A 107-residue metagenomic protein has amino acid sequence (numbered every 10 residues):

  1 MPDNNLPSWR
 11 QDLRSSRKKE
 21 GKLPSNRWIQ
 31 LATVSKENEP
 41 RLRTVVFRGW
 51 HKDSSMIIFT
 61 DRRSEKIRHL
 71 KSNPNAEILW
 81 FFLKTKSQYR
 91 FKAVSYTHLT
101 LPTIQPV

Functional and structural regions predicted by a protein language model:
P2-D53, H69: An N-terminal domain-cap segment
R48-K86: A short mixed-secondary-structure module that forms the rim of ligand-binding clefts
A93: Residue-level signal for inorganic ion chemistry
T97-T103: Conserved small/polar residues in nucleotide/adenosyl-binding loops
P106: Cationic, low-complexity basic patches in intrinsically disordered or flexible, solvent-exposed regions
